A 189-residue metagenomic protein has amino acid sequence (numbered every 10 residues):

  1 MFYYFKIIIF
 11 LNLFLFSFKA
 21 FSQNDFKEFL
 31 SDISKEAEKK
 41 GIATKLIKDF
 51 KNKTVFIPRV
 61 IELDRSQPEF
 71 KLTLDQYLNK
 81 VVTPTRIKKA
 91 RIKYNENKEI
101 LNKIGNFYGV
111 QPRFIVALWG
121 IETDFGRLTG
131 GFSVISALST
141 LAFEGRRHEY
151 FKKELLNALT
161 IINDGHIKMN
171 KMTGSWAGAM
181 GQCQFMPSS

Functional and structural regions predicted by a protein language model:
F2-F10: Sec-dependent signal peptide recognition, specifically the positively charged N-region followed immediately by
A20-S22: Boundary at the C-terminal end of the N-terminal hydrophobic targeting segment
F26-T44: Mature N-terminal segment immediately following signal peptide/propeptide cleavage in secreted/periplasmic
G41-S189: Catalytic glycan-binding domains that act on GlcNAc-containing polysaccharides
